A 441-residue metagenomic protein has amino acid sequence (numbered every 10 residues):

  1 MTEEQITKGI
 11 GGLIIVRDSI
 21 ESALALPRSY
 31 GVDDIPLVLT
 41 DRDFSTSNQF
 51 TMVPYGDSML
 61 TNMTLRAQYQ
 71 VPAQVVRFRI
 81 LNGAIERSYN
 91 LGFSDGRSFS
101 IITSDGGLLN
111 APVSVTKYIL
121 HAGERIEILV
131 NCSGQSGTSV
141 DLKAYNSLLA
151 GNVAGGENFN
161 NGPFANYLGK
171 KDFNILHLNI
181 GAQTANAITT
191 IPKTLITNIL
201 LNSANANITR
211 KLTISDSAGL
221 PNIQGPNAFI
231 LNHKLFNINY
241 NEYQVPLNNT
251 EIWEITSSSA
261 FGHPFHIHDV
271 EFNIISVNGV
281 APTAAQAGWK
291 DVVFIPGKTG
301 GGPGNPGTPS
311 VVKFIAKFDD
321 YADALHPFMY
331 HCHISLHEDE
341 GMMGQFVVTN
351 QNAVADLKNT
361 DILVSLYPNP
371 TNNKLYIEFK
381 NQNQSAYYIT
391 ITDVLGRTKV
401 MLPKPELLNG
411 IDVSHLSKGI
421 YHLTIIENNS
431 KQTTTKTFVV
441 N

Functional and structural regions predicted by a protein language model:
E4-T40, N110-G262, D269, I274 (+3 more regions): Extended terminal and domain-junction accessory segments
Y30-V75, R79-I85: Acidic-aromatic/histidine active-site loop/patch
R66-Q68, S114-Y118, Y240-Y243, K290-N305: Beta-strand-rich interaction surfaces with strong enrichment in secreted/lumenal proteins
P72-V75, L247-T250, N369-Y376: Short coil/turn motif common to extracellular beta-sandwich-like domains
Q74, N249, H326, H331 (+2 more regions): A glycine-anchored, Pro-Gly-centered beta-turn/N-cap motif
L81-E86, S217, T256-A260, K380-Q384: Short solvent-exposed strand-capping/beta-turn motif centered on an Asx-Ser/Thr pair
I274-T299, G304-G307, F314-K317: C-terminal soluble interaction/assembly domains
A355-Y367, T371-N441: C-terminal outer-membrane/trafficking sorting elements
